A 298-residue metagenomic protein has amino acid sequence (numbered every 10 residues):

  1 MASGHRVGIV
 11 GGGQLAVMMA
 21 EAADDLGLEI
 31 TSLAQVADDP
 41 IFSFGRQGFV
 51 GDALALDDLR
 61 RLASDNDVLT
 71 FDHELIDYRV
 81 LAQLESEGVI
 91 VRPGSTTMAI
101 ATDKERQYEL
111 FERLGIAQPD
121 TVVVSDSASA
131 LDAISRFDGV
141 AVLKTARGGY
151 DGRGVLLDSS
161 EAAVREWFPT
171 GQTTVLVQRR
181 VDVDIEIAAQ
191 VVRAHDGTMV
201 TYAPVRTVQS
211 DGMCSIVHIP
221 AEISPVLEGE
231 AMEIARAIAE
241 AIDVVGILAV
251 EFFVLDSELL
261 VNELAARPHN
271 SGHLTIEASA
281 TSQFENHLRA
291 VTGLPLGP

Functional and structural regions predicted by a protein language model:
M1-E109, A128: ATP-binding N-terminal substructure of ATP-dependent carboxylate-amine bond-forming enzymes
G94-L156: A conserved helix-loop-beta module that forms one wall/lid of the active-site cleft in ATP-utilizing catalytic domains
D120, V140-L143, T174-Q178, L248-A249 (+1 more regions): A short linear hydrophobic-aromatic micro-motif
G154-V250, V254-D256: Internal nucleotide-binding/catalytic subdomain
G212-E222, E263-I276: Short, flexible active-site loops
G229-V250, L255, A266-P298: Active-site "cap" helix and flanking loop/linker of ATP-utilizing ligase/carboxylase catalytic domains
E258-L260: Conserved protein kinase catalytic/activation segment
